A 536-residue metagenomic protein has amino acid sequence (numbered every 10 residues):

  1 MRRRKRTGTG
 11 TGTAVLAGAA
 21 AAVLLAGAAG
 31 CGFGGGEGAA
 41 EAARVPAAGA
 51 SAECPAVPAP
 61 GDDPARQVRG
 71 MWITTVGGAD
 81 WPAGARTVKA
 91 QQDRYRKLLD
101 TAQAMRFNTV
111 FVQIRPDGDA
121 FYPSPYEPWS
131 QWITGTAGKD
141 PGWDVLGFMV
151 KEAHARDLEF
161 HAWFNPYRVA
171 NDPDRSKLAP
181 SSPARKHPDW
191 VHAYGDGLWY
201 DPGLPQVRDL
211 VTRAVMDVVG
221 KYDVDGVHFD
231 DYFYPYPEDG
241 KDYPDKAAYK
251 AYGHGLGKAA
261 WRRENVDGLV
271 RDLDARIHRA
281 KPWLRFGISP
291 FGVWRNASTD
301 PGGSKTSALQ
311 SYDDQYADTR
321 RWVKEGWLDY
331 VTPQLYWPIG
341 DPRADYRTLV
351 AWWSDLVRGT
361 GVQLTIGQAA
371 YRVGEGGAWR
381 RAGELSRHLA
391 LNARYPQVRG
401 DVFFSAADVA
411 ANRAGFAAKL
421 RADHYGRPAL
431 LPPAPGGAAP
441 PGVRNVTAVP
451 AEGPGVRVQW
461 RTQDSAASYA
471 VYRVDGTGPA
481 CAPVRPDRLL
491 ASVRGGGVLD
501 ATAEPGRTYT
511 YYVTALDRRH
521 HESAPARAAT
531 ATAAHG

Functional and structural regions predicted by a protein language model:
M1-A42: Secretory targeting and sorting signals
A65-V68, T74-D93, H161-A162, Y167-D217 (+2 more regions): Active-site-adjacent "subsite" loops/lids of carbohydrate-active enzymes
D93-D119, K221-G226, W327-L328: Catalytic domains of carbohydrate-active enzymes, especially glycoside hydrolases
M105-P141: Aromatic-lined carbohydrate-binding/catalytic grooves of carbohydrate-active enzymes
R115, R156, K186-V293, A297-W327 (+1 more regions): Polysaccharide-binding and catalytic clefts of secreted carbohydrate-active enzymes
Y316-R320, K324-P342, W353-G436: Substrate-binding cleft of secreted/luminal carbohydrate-active enzymes
G415-S465, P505, H520-G536: Pro/Thr/Ser/Gly-rich low-complexity, intrinsically disordered linker/stalk tracts
D500-E522: Beta-strand-rich modules
